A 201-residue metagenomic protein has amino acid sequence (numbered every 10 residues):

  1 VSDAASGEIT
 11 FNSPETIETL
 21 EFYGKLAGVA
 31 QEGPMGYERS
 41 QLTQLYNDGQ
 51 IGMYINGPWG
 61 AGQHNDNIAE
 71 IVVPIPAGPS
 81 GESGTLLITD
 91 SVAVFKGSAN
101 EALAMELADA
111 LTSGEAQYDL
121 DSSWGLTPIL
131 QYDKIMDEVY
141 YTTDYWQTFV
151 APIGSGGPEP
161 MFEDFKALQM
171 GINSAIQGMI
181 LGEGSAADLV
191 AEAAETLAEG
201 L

Functional and structural regions predicted by a protein language model:
A5-M35: Glycine-centered hinge/linker elements that transmit conformational signals in sensory and ligand-binding systems
E18-F22, A99-L111, D119-S122, L189: Short amphipathic alpha-helical coupling segments at ligand-binding clamshell hinges and other catalytic/signaling
G33-D48: Short helix-initiation/N-cap motifs at beta->coil->alpha
R39, I55-A61, D90, F149: Beta->alpha turn/N-cap motifs
G52-G57, I71: Paired acidic/hydrophobic, glycine-rich loop segments that form the ligand-binding mouth/hinge of periplasmic-binding
Q63-S80, Y140-Y145: Ligand-binding "clamshell"
L87-A99: A bilobed periplasmic-binding-protein/Venus flytrap-type ligand-binding module shared by bacterial periplasmic
S122-G171, G178: Long, aromatic- and glycine/proline-rich binding clefts that accommodate carbohydrate-like moieties
